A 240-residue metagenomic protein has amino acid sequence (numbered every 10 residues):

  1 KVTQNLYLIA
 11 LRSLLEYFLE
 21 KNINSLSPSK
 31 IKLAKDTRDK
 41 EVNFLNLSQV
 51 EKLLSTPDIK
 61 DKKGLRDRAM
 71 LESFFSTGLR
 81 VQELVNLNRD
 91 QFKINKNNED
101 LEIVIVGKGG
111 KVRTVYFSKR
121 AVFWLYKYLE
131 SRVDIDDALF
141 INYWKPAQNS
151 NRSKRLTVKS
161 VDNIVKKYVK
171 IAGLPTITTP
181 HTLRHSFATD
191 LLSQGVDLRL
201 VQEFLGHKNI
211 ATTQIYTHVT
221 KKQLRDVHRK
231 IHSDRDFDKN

Functional and structural regions predicted by a protein language model:
K1-N240: Conserved catalytic core of the tyrosine transesterase superfamily
